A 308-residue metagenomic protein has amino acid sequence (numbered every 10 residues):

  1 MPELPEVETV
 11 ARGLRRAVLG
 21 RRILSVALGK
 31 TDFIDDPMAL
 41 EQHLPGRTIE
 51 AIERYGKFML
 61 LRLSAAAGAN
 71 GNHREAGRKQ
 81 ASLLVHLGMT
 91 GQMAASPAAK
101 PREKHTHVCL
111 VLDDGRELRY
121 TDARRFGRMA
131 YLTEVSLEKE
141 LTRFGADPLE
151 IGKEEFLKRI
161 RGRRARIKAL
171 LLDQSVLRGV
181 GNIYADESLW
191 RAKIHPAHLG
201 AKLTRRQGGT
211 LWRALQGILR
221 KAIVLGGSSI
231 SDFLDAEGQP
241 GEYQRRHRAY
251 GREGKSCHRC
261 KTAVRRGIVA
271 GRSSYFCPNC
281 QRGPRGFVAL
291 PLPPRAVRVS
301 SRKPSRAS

Functional and structural regions predicted by a protein language model:
M1-M129, E150, R205, R252 (+3 more regions): Gly/Gly-Pro- and Ser/Thr-rich, intrinsically disordered tail segments characteristic of DNA damage-repair and tolerance
R22-H43, E53, L60, A99 (+1 more regions): Basic, nucleic-acid-binding surfaces and adjacent catalytic neighborhoods in DNA/RNA-processing proteins
R78-I194, L199-K202, L211: Phosphate/anion-contacting hairpin/loop surfaces
